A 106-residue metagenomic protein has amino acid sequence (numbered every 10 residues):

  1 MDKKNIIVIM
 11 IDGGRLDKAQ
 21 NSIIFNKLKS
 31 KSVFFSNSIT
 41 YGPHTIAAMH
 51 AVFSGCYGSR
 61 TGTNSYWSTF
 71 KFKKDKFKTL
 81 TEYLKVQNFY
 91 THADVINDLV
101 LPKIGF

Functional and structural regions predicted by a protein language model:
M1, D75, V86, V100-F106: Catalytic-adjacent loop/helix segments of enzymes that bind and process anionic phosphate/sulfate esters
D2-I7: Extreme N-terminal starter segment of soluble prokaryotic enzymes
D12-G13: Conserved beta-strand->loop/alpha-helix structural units within folded catalytic cores of enzymes with alpha/beta
L16-S22, K29-Y83, Q87-V95: His/Cys-centered metal/cofactor-coordination and adjacent catalytic loops
I24-L28, G105-F106: Short, aromatic/basic amphipathic alpha-helical patches
